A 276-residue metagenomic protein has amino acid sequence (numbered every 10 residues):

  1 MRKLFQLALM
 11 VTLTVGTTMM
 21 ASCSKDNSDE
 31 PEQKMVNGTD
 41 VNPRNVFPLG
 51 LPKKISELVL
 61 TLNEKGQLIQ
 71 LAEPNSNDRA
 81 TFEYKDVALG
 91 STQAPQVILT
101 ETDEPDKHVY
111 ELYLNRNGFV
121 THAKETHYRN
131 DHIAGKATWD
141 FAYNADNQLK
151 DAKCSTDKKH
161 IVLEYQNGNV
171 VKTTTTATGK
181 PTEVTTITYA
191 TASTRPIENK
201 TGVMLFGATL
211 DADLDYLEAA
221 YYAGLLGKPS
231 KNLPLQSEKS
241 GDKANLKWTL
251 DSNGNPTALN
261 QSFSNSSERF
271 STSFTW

Functional and structural regions predicted by a protein language model:
M1-L9: Bacterial N-terminal signal peptides that target proteins for export
T18-S22: C-terminal motif of bacterial Sec signal peptides marking the signal peptidase cleavage site
K25-W276: Buried hydrophobic residues that stabilize the cores of well-folded domains
